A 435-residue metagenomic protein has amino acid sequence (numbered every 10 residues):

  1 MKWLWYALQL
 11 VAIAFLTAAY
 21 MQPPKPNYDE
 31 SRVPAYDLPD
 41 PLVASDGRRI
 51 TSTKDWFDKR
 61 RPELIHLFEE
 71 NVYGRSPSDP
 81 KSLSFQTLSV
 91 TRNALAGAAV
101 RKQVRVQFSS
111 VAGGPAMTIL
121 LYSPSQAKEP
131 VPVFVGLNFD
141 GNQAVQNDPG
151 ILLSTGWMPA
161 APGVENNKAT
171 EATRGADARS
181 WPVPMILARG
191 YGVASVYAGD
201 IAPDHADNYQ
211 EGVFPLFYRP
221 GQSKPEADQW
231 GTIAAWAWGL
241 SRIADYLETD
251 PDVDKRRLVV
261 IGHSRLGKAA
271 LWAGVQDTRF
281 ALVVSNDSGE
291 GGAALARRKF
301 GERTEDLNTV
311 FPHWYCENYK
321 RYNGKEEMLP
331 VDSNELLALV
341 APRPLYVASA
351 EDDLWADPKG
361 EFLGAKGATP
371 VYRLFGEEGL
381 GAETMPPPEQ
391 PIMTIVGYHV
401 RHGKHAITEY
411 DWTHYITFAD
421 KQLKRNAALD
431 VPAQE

Functional and structural regions predicted by a protein language model:
A19-S76, L429-E435: N-terminal pre-domain segments of enzymes
Q103-R105, A112-P124: A short loop-to-beta-strand scaffold at the N-terminal edge of the catalytic core in hydrolase folds
L120, E129-F139: Short beta-strand element of the alpha/beta-hydrolase
V135-T249, A296-R298: Cap/lid segment of the alpha/beta-hydrolase catalytic domain
V213-L216, P220, S285-L336, D357 (+1 more regions): Mobile cap/lid helix-loop segments that gate and shape the active-site cleft of serine hydrolases
R242-E302, D306, K325: Primarily recognizes the serine-hydrolase "nucleophile elbow" in alpha/beta-hydrolase and SGNH/GDSL folds
V310, Y319-K320, A365-E435: C-terminal catalytic histidine-bearing segment of alpha/beta-hydrolase fold enzymes
A341-A356, R401-H402: Conserved strand-to-loop "acid loop" that flanks and positions the catalytic carboxylate
